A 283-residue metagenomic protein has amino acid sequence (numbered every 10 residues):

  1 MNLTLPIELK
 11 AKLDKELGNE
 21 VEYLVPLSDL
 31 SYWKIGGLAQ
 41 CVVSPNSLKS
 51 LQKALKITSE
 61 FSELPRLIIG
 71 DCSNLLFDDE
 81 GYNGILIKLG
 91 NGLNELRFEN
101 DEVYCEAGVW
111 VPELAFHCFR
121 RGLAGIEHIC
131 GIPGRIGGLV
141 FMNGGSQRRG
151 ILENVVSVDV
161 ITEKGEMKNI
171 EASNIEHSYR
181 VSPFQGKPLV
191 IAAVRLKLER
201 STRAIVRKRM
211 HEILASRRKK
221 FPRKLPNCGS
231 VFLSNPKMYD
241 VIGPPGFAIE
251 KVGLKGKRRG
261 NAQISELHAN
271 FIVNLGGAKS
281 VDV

Functional and structural regions predicted by a protein language model:
N2-I136: Anion-binding (especially nucleotide phosphate/pyrophosphate-binding) glycine-rich loop and adjoining beta-alpha core
T4, E8, S28, N46-K49 (+11 more regions): Conserved active-site and cofactor/substrate-binding residues in soluble primary-metabolism enzymes
V21, L27, W33, L93-L96 (+8 more regions): Short clusters of hydrophobic/aromatic residues that line enzyme substrate/ligand-binding pockets
Y23, I161-T162, M167-V283: Phosphate/pyrophosphate- and phosphate-bearing ligand-binding catalytic cores of soluble enzymes
Y32-Q40, E80-Y82, I87, G137 (+11 more regions): Short capping/connector residues at structural and topological boundaries
G36, V43-L48, L76-N94, F141-A172 (+1 more regions): Structural signature of FAD isoalloxazine-binding scaffolds in flavoprotein oxidoreductases
F98-E102, E106, V111-P112, A124-G131 (+1 more regions): Contiguous, small/hydrophobic- and glycine-enriched helical/loop subdomains that border and often "cap" functional
F119-R121, G125-V156, N227, L233: A gly/ser-rich beta-alpha-beta helix-loop segment of oxidoreductase catalytic cores
